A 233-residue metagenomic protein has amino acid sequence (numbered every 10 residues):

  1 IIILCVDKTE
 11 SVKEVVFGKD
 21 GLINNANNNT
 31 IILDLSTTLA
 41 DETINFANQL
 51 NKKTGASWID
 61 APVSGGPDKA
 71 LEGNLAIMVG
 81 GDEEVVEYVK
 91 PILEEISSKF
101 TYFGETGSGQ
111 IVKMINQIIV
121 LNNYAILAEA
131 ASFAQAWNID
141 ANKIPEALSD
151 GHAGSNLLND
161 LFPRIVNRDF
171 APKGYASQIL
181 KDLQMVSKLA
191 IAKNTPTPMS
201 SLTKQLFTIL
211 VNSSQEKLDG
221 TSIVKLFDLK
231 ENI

Functional and structural regions predicted by a protein language model:
I1-W58: Rossmann-fold NAD(P) dinucleotide-binding segment
I2, S57, K99, D140 (+1 more regions): Residue-level detector of anion-binding/catalytic polar loops
V15, T38-Q117, L121: Rossmann-fold dinucleotide-binding core
K19, T30, L93, L183 (+1 more regions): Short amphipathic alpha-helical/adjacent loop interface patches that line ligand and macromolecule-binding sites
I31, S57, A76, P196-P198: Proline-centered loop/turn at the N-terminus of a beta-strand
S108-K230: Helical "substrate-binding/catalytic lid" subdomain of Rossmann-like NAD(P)-dependent dehydrogenases/reductases
